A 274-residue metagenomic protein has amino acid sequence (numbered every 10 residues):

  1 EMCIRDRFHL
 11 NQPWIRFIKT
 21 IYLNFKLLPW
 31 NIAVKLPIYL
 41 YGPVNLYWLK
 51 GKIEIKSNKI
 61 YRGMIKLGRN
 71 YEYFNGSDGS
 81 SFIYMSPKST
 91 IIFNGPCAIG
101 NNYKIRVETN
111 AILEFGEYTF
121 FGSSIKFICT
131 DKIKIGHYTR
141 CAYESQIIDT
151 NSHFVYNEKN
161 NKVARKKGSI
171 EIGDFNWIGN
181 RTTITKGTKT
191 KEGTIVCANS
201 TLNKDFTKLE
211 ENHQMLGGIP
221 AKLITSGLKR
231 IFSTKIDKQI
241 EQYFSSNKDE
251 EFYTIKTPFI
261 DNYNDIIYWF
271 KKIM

Functional and structural regions predicted by a protein language model:
R5-I148, S169-F175, T182, E192 (+2 more regions): Domain-scale signature associated with acetyltransferase and cell-envelope carbohydrate enzymes
I147, S152-E158: Short helix-loop boundary/capping segments
H153, S200-T201, T207-K208: Flexible glycine-rich beta->alpha loop in the catalytic core of nucleotide-sugar glycosyltransferases
K162-I170: A short acidic, glycine-rich active-site loop that binds or catalyzes chemistry on phosphate/adenosine moieties
G179-N180, A198: Conserved beta-strand->loop/alpha-helix structural units within folded catalytic cores of enzymes with alpha/beta
T185, I195-C197, T201: A generic "structured core" feature
T188: Short beta-to-alpha loop/turn elements within the nucleotide-binding domains of ABC transporters
